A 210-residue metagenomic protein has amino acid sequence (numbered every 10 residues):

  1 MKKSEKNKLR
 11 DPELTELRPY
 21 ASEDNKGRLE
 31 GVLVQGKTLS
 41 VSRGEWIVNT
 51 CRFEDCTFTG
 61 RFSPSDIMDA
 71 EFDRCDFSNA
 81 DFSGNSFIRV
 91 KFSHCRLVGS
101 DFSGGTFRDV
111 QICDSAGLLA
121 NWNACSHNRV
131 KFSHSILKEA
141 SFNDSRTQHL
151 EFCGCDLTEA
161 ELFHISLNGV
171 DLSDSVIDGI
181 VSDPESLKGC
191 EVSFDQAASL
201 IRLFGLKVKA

Functional and structural regions predicted by a protein language model:
K3-A210: Tandem repeat scaffolds
